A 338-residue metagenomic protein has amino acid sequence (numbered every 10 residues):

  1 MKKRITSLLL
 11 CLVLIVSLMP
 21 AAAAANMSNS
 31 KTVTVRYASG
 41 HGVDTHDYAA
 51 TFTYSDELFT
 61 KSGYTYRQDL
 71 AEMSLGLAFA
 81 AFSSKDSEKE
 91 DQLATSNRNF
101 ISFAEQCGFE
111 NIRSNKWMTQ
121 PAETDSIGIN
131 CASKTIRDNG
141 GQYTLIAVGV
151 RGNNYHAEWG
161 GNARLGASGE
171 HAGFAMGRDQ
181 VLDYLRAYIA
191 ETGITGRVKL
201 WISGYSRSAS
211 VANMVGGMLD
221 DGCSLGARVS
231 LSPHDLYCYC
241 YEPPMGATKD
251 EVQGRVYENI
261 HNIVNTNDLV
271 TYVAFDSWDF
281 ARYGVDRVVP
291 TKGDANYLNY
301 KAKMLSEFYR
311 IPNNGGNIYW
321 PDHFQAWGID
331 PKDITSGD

Functional and structural regions predicted by a protein language model:
M1-I5, L9: Positively charged n-region of N-terminal signal peptides that target proteins for export
V13-L18: Hydrophobic core
P20-A24: Sec/Tat signal peptide C-region and signal peptidase I cleavage site
A25-W117: N-terminal low-complexity, Ser/Thr- and acidic-residue-enriched intrinsically disordered segments
N26-S62, Q142-L145, L182-W201, N213 (+1 more regions): Serine hydrolase/lipase
I101-S203, M218-D235, G254-Y257, P331-G337: A conserved cap/lid and substrate-binding interface adjacent to the catalytic center of lipid-processing enzymes
Q120-E123, G152-N154, S206, C240-M245 (+1 more regions): Short, flexible loop/turn elements at secondary-structure junctions
G204-S208, A212: Gly/Ala-rich beta-loop-alpha elbow adjacent to hydrolase catalytic centers
